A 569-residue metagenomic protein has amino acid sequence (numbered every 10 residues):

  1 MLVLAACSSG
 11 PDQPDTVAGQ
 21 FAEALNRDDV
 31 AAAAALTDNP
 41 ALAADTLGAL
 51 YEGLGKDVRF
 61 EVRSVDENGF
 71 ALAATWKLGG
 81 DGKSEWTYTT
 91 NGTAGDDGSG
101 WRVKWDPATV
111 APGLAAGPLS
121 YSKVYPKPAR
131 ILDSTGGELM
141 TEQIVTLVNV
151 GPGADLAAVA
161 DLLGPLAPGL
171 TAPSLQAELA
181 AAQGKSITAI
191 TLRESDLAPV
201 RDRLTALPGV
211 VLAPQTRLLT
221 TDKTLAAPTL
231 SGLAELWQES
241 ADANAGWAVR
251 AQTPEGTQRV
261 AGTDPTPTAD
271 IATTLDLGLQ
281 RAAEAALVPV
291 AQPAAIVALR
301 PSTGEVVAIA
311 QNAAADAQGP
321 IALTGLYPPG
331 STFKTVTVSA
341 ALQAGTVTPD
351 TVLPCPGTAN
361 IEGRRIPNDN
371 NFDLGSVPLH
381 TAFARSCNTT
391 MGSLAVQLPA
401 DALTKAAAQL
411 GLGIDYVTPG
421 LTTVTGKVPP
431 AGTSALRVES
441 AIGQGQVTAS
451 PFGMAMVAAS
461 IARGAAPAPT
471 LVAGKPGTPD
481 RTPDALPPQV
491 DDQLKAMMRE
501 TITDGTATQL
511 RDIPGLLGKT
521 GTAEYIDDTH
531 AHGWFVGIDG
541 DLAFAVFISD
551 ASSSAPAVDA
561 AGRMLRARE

Functional and structural regions predicted by a protein language model:
L4-A6: C-terminal motif of bacterial Sec signal peptides marking the signal peptidase cleavage site
S8, D28-D29, E61-R63, E67-N68 (+4 more regions): Conserved SxxK-family serine transpeptidase/carboxypeptidase catalytic domain of penicillin-binding proteins
Q13-T16, Q20, L25-A73: Short solvent-exposed beta->alpha transition segments
Q20, L36, K77-G80, P118-S122 (+12 more regions): Second-shell loop/turn segments in exported
A73, R102-D106, S120-D133, E138-T268 (+2 more regions): Small/polar-residue-rich segments within soluble enzyme cores
G82-S122: Short beta-strand edge/turn micro-motifs at domain boundaries
A108-Y125, M140-V150, L156-A158, G246-F333 (+4 more regions): Short pre-catalytic segments that frame enzyme active sites
A294, R300-G325, A340, A344-D550: Beta-lactam-recognizing serine transpeptidase/beta-lactamase-like catalytic domain environment
